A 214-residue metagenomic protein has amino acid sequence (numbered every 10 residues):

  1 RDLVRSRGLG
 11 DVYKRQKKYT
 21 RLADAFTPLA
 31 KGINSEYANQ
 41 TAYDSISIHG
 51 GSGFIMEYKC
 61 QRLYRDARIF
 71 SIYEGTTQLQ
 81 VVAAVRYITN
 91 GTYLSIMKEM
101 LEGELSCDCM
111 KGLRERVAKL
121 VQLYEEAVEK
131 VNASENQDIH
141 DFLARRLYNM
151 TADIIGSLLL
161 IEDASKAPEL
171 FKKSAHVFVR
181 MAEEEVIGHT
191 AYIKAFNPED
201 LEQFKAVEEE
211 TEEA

Functional and structural regions predicted by a protein language model:
D2, A23, R146: Generic anion/oxyanion-binding catalytic loop in active/binding sites
D2-Y13: Single conserved hydrophobic/aromatic residue that forms the stacking wall/gate of nucleotide- or nucleobase-binding
V4, Y43, A83-Y87, L158-D163: Short glycine/serine- and small hydrophobic-enriched flexible loop segments
K17, R21-L101, H176, R180-A214: Alpha-helix capping/hinge segments and adjacent helical runs
G91, G103-A214: C-terminal amphipathic alpha-helical interaction region
